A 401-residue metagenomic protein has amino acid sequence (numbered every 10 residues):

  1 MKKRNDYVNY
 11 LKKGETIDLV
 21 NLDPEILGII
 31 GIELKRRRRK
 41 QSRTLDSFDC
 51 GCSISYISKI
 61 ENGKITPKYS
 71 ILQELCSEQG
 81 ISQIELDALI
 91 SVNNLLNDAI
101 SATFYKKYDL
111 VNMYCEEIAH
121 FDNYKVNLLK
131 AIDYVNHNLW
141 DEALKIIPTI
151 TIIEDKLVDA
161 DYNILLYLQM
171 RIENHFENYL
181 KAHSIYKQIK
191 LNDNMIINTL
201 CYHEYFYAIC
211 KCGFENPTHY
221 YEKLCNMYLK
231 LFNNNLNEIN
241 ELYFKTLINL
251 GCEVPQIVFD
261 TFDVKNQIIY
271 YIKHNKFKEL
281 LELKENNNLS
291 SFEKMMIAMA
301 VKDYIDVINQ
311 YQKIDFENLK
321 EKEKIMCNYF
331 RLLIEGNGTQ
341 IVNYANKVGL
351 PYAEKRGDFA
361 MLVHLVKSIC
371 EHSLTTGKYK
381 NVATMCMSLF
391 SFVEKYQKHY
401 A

Functional and structural regions predicted by a protein language model:
M1-K40: A short, Lys/Arg-rich alpha-helix, primarily the initiator
L34, R43-L45, I54, Y69-L72: Helix-turn-helix DNA-binding elements, focusing on the entry/boundary residues of the two helices that contact DNA
R39-K59: Short alpha-helical DNA-recognition segment
S55-S58, I65, I84: Key DNA-contact positions within bacterial/archaeal DNA-binding proteins
K68-E85: DNA major-groove recognition helix of helix-turn-helix/homeodomain DNA-binding modules
G80-N97: Short C-terminal boundary/hinge segments that cap the last helix of small helical domains
L96-Y108: Amphipathic helix-loop-helix modules that constitute alpha-helical solenoid scaffolds
I118, Y124-A401: Extended amphipathic alpha-helical coiled-coil/heptad-repeat regions
